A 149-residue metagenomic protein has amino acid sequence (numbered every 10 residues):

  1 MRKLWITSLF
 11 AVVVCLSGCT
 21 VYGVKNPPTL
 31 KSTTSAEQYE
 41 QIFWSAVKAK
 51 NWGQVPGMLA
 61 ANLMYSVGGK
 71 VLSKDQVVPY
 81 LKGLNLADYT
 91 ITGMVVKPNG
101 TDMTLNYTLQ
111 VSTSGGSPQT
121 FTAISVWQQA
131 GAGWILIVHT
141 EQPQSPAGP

Functional and structural regions predicted by a protein language model:
M1-L9: Bacterial N-terminal signal peptides that target proteins for export
S8-S17: Bacterial N-terminal signal peptides
C19-G53, G57, V96, T101 (+1 more regions): Short, low-complexity N-terminal intrinsically disordered segments enriched in polar/charged residues
Y22, T120-P149: Short beta-strand edge/turn micro-motifs at domain boundaries
F43, Q54-V55, L63, V77 (+2 more regions): Hydrophobic pocket/interface hotspot
P56-M94: Short solvent-exposed beta->alpha transition segments
V78-T120, I124: Surface-exposed, charged secondary-structure patches
